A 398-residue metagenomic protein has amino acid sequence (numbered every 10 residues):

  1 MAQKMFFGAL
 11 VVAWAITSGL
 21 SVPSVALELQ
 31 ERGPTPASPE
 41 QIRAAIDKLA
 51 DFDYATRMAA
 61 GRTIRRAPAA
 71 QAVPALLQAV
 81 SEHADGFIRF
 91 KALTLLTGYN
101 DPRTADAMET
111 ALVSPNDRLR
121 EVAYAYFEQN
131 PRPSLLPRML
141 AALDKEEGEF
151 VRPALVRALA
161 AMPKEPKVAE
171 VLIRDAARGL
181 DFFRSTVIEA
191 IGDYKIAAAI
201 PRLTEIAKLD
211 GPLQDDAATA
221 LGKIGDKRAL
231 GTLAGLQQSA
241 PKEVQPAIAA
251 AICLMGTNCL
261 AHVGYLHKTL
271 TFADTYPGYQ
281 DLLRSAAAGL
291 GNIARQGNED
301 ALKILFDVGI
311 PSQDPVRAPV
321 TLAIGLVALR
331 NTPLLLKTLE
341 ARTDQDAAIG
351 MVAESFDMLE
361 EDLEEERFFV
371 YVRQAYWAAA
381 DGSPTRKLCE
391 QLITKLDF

Functional and structural regions predicted by a protein language model:
M1-A9: Bacterial N-terminal signal peptides that target proteins for export
G8-G19: Bacterial N-terminal signal peptides
V22-V25: Sec/Tat signal peptide C-region and signal peptidase I cleavage site
L27-A37, A55-A69, Q78, F87-D101 (+15 more regions): Structural detector for internal amphipathic alpha-helices that build alpha-solenoid repeat scaffolds
I42, V73, A105, L136 (+9 more regions): Core helices of alpha-solenoid repeat scaffolds
A44-K48, F52, A75-H83, A107-P115 (+8 more regions): Alpha-solenoid HEAT/Armadillo-like helical repeat scaffolds in large eukaryotic proteins
